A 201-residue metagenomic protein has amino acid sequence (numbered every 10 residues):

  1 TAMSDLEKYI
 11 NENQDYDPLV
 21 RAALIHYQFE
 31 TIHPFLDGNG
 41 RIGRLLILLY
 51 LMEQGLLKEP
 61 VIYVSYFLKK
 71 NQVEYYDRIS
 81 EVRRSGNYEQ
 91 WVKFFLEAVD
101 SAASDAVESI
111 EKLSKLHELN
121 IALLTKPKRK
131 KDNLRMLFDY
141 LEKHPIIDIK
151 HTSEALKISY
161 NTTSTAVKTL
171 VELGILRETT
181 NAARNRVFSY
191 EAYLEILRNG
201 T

Functional and structural regions predicted by a protein language model:
T1-E111: Phosphate/pyrophosphate-binding active-site loops
L6, V20, K128-L134, R184: Conserved, hydrophobic alpha-helical core segments of structured domains
V107-F138: Short alpha-helical segments that sit at the start of domains
K130-K131, E178-T201: Short, cationic-aromatic polyanion-contact patches
L134, F138, K143-L156: Short acidic, hydrophobic short linear motifs in intrinsically disordered regions
L141, T163-L173, F188: Basic amphipathic alpha-helical segments that dock to polyanions
